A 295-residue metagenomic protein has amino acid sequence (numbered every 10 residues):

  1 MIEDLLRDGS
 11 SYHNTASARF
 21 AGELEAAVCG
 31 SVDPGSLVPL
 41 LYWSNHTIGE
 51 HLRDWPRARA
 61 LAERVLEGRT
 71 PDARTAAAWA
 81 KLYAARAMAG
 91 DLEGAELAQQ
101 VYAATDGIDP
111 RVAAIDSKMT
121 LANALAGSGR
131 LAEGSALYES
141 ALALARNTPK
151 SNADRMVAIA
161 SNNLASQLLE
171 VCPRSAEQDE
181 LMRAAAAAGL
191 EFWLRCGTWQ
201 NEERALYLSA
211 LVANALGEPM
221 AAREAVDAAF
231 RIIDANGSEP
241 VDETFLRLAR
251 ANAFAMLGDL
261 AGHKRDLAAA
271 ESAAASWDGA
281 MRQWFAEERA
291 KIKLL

Functional and structural regions predicted by a protein language model:
M1-R7, G35-H46, A73-A84, R111-A124 (+2 more regions): Amphipathic alpha-helical repeat scaffolds of TPR domains
L6, F245, N252-L295: C-terminal non-catalytic interaction modules
S10-A26, G49-E63, R86-A103, S128-A145 (+3 more regions): Helix-turn-helix repeat elements of alpha-solenoid scaffolds
Y12, L41, I48-G49, R86 (+6 more regions): Residue at a conserved register position within TPR or TPR-like alpha-solenoid repeats
L24-C29, E63-T70, Q99-G107, E139-K150 (+3 more regions): Amphipathic alpha-helical segments of tetratricopeptide repeats
E25-L82: An N-terminal, globular interaction/scaffold subdomain
S36-L37, P71-T75, A113, P149-V157 (+6 more regions): Structural signature of alpha-solenoid helical repeat junctions
H51-L52, A89, S128, V171 (+5 more regions): Structural motif corresponding to the intra-repeat A-B loop/turn of tetratricopeptide repeats
